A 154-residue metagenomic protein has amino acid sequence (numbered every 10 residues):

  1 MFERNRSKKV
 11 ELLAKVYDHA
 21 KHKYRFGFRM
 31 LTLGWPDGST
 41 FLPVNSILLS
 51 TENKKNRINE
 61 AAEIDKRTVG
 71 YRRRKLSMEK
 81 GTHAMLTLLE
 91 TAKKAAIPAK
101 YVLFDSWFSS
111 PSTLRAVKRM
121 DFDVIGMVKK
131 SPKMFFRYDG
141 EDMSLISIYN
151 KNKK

Functional and structural regions predicted by a protein language model:
M1-N53: Active-site-proximal, Lys/Arg-enriched surface segment that forms a nucleic-acid-binding/basic interface patch
P36-L42, K55-I58, T91-K94, P98: Alpha-helix capping at helix-to-loop junctions
S46, E52-V69: Short acidic, low-complexity segments enriched in Ser/Thr/Gly/Pro
A61-K154: An internal, acidic/charged active-site-proximal segment that coordinates divalent cations and/or engages
